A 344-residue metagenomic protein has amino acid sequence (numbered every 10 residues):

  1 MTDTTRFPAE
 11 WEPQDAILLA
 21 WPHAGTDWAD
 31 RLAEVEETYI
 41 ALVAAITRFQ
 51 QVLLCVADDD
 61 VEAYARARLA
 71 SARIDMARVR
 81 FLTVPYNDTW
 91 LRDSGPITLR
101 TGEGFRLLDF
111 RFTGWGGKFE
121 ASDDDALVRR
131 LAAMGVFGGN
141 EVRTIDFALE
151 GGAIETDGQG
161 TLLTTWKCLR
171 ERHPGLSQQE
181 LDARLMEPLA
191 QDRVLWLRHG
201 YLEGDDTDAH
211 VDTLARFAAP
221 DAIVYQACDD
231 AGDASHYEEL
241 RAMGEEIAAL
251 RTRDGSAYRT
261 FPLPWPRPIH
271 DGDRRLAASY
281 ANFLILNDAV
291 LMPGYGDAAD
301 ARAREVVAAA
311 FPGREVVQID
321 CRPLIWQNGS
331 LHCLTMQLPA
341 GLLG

Functional and structural regions predicted by a protein language model:
M1-G344: The feature marks the mature, well-folded catalytic cores of soluble enzymes
